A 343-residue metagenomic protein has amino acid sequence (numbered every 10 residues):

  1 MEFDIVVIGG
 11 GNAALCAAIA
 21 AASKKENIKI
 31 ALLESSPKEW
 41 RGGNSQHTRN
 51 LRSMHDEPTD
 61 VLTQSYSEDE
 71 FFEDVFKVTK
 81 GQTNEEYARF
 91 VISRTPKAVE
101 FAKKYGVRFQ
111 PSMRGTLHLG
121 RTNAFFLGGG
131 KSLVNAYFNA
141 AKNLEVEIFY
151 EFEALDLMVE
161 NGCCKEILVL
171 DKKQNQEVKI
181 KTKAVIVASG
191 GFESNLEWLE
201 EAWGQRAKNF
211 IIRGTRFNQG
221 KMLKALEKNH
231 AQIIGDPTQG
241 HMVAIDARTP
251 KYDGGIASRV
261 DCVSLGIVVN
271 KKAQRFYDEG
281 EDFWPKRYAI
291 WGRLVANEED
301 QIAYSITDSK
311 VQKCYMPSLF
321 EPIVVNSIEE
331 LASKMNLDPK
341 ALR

Functional and structural regions predicted by a protein language model:
M1-A13, A31: Beta1/beta-strand and adjacent pyrophosphate-binding region of the FAD-binding site in flavoprotein oxidoreductases
M1-F3, K173-A184: Core beta-strand elements of the Rossmann-like FAD/NAD(P) dinucleotide-binding domain in flavoenzyme oxidoreductases
I8, M54, V187-A188: Redox-cofactor binding/interface segments in oxidoreductases and associated redox assembly factors
A14-A17, N195-L196: Short glycine/serine/threonine-rich phosphate/pyrophosphate-binding segments that cradle anionic phosphate groups
A21: Aromatic pocket-lining residues of Rossmann-like dinucleotide-binding sites
K29, S35-D156, E197-W198, Q205 (+4 more regions): Conserved N-terminal/central alpha/beta ligand/cofactor-binding core
I180-T249: Glycine-rich loop(s) and the adjacent beta-strand/alpha-helix scaffold that form part
L223-A225, A231-A341: An anion/pyrophosphate-binding glycine-rich loop and adjacent beta-alpha core in soluble alpha-beta enzymes
